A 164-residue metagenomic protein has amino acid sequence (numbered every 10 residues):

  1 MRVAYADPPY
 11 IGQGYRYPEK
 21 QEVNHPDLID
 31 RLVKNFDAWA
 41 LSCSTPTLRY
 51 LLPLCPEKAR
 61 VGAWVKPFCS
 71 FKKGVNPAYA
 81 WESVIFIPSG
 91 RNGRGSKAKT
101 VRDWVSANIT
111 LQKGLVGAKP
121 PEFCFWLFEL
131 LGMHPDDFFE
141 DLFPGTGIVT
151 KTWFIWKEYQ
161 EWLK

Functional and structural regions predicted by a protein language model:
M1-E140, P144-K164: Class I S-adenosyl-L-methionine-dependent methyltransferase catalytic core
